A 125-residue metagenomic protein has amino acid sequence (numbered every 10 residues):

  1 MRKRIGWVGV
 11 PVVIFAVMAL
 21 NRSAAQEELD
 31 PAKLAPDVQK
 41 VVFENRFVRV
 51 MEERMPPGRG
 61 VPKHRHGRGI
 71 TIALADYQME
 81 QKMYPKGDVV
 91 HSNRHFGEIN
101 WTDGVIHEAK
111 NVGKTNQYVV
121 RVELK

Functional and structural regions predicted by a protein language model:
M1-P11: Bacterial N-terminal signal peptides that target proteins for export
G9-A19: Bacterial N-terminal signal peptides
V17-L29: Bacterial Sec-dependent signal peptides at the C-terminal "C-region" and cleavage site
A35-P62, G67-T71, V122: A short glycine-rich, His/Asp/Glu-containing loop-to-beta-strand
G60-V61, Y77-K82, I99: Short beta-strand segments in beta-sandwich/barrel cores
H66-K86: Glycine- and acidic-residue-biased ligand/ion/polar-headgroup-sensing regions
D76, G104-K125: Ligand-binding loop in jelly-roll beta-barrel domains
P85-G104: Short acidic-glycine-tyrosine-enriched beta hairpin
